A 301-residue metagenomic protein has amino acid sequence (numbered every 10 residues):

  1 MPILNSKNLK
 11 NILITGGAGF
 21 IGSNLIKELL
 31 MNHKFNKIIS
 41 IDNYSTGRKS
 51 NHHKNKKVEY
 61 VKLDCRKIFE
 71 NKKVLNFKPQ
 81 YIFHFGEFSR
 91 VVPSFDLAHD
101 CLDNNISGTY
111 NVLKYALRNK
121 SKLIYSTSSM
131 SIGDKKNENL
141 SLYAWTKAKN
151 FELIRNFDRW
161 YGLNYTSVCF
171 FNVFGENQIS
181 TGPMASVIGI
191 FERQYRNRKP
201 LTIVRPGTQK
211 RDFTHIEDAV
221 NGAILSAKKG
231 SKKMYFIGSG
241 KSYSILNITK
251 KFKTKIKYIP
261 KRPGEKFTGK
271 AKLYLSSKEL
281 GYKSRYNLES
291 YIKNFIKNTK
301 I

Functional and structural regions predicted by a protein language model:
M1-V173, K293-T299: N-terminal Rossmann-like NAD(P)+-binding domain of SDR-like oxidoreductases, especially those catalyzing
L4, D64, R196-I301: C-terminal substrate-binding subdomain of Rossmann-fold SDR/epimerase-dehydratase oxidoreductases
K49-H53, K136-N137, Q178-P183, I216 (+2 more regions): Short aromatic-enriched loop/helix-cap "lid" or pocket-rim segments at secondary-structure transitions that line
K49-S50, F151, G189, S242 (+2 more regions): Short, surface-exposed alpha-helical segments at coil->helix boundaries
K54, E138, S180-M184, G230 (+2 more regions): Residue-level signature of the cytosolic catalytic core of signaling kinases
L142-A144, E152-R211, I216-N221, L225-A227 (+1 more regions): NAD(P)-dependent short-chain dehydrogenase/reductase
